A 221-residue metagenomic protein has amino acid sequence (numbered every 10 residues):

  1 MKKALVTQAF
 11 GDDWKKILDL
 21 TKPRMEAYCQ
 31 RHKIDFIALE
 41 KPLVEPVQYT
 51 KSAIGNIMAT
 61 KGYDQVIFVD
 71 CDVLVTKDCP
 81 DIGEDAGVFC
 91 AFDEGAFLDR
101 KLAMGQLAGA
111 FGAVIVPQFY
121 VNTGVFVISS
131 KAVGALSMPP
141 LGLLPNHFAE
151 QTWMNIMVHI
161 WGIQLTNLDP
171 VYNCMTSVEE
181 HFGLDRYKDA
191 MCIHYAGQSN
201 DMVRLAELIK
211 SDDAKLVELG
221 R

Functional and structural regions predicted by a protein language model:
M1-R221: Glycosyltransferase catalytic domains, chiefly GT-A lineage
